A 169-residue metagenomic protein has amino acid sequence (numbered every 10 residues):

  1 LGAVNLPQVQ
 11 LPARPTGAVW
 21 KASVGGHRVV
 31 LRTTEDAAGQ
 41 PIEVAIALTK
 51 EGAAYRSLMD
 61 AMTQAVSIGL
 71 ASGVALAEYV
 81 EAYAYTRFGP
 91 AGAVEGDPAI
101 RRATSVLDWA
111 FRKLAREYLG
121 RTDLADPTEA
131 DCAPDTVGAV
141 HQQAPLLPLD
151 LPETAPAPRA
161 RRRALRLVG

Functional and structural regions predicted by a protein language model:
L1-A13, E95-H141: Phosphate/diphosphate-binding loops
L1-S57, M62-L70, A144-G169: Non-catalytic terminal/interface segments that mediate subunit docking, oligomerization, and allosteric communication
A37-Q40, G69-E78, E117-T122: Secondary-structure transition/capping motifs at alpha-helix termini and the adjoining loop/turn into the next element
E43, G89-P90, E129, P134 (+2 more regions): Alpha-helix boundary/interfacial micro-motifs
V44-A103: Active-site- and interface-proximal helix/loop "cap" or "latch" segments in soluble metabolic and energy-transducing
